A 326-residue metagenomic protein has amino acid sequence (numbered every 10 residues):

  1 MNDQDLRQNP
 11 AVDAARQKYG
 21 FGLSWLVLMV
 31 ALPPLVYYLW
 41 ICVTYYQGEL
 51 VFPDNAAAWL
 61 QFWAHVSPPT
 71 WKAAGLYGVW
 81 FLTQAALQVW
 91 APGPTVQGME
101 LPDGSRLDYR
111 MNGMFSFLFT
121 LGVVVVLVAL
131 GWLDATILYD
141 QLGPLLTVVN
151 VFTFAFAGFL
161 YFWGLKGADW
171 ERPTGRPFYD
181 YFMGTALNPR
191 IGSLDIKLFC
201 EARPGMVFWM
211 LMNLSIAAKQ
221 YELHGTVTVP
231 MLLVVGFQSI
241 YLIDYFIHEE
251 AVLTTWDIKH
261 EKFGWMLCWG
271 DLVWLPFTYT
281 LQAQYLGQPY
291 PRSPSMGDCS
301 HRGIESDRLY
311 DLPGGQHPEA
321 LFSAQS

Functional and structural regions predicted by a protein language model:
N2-S326: Membrane-anchoring alpha-helices and their flanking helix-loop junctions
